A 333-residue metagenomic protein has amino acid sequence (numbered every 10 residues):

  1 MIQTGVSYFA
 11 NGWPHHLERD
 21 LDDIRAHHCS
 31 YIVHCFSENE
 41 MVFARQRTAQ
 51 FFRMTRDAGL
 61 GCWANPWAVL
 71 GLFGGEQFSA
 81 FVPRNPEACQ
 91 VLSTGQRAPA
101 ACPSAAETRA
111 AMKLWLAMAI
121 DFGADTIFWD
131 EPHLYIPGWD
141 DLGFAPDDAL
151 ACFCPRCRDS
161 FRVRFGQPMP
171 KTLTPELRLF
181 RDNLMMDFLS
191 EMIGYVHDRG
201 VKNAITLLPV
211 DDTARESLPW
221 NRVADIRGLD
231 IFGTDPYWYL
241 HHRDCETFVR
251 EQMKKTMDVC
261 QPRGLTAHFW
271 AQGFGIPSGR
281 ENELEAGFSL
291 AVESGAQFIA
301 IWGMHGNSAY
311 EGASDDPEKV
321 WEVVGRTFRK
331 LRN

Functional and structural regions predicted by a protein language model:
G5-A10, W63-W67, F128-P132, L173-S217 (+1 more regions): Aromatic-lined carbohydrate-recognition surfaces of secreted/lumenal glycan-active proteins
G5-G12, V33-V42, T94-K113, K171-M186 (+4 more regions): The substrate-binding groove and active-site-proximal loops of carbohydrate-active enzymes, especially glycoside
A10-M41, D121-T126, D225-F232, L290-F298: Catalytic domains of carbohydrate-active enzymes, especially glycoside hydrolases
D20-H27, V33-R84, E176-H197: Aromatic-lined substrate-binding rim segments of carbohydrate-active enzymes
W63-F122, K171-R178, M186, S190 (+1 more regions): Active-site-adjacent "subsite" loops/lids of carbohydrate-active enzymes
G71-G95, D130-P168: Aromatic- and acidic-residue-enriched segments that line the glycan-binding/catalytic groove of carbohydrate-active
A124, P236, W270-R332: Substrate-binding cleft of secreted/luminal carbohydrate-active enzymes
P137, M192-Y195, R199-C245, G275-S294: Substrate-binding cleft/loops of secretory-pathway carbohydrate-active enzymes
